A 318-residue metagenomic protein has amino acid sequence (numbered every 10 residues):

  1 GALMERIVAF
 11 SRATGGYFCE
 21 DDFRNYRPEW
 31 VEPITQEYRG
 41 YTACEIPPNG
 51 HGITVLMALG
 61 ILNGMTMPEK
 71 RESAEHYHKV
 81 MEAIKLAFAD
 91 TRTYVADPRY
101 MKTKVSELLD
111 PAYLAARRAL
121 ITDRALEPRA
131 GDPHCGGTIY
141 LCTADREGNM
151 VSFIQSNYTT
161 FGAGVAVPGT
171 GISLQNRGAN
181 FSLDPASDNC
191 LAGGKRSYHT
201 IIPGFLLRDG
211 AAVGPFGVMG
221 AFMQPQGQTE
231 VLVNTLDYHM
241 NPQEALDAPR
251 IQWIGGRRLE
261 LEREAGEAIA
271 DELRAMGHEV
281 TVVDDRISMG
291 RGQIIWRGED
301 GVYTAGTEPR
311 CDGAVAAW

Functional and structural regions predicted by a protein language model:
A2-P48, I121-P133, T143-D145: Accessory "access/gating" subregions that flank catalytic or transport cores
E5-S11, N63, V218-M240: Alpha-helical support elements that line or immediately flank enzyme active sites and cofactor-binding pockets
G16-C19, I121-R129, S182-L191, M276-E279: Short Pro/Gly-enriched beta-strand edge/turn motifs at strand-loop
Y17-E20, N149-G214, Y238, P242: Active-site rim segments in enzyme catalytic domains, especially the processed small/beta chain of N-terminal
W30, C135-T138, H199-I201: Short, small/polar residue-rich loop motifs at catalytic or cofactor-binding pockets
E45-I53, L206-M223: Extended C-terminal regions of large enzymes
M67-N157, G169-T170, R177, D284: Internal maturation/activation junctions in enzymes
E147, K195, Q228, D237-I287: Extended C-terminal subregions enriched in glycine
